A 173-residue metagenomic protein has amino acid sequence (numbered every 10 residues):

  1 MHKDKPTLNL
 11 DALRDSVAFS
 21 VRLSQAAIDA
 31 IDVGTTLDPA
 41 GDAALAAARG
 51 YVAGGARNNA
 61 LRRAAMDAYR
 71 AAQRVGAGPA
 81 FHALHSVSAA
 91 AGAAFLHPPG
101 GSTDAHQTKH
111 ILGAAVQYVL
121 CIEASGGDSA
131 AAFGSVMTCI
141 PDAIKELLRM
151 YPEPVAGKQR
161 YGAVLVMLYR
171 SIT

Functional and structural regions predicted by a protein language model:
M1-M137: Structured binding/interaction patches within domain cores
A143-T173: Acidic, carboxylate-rich catalytic segments that either coordinate divalent cations
